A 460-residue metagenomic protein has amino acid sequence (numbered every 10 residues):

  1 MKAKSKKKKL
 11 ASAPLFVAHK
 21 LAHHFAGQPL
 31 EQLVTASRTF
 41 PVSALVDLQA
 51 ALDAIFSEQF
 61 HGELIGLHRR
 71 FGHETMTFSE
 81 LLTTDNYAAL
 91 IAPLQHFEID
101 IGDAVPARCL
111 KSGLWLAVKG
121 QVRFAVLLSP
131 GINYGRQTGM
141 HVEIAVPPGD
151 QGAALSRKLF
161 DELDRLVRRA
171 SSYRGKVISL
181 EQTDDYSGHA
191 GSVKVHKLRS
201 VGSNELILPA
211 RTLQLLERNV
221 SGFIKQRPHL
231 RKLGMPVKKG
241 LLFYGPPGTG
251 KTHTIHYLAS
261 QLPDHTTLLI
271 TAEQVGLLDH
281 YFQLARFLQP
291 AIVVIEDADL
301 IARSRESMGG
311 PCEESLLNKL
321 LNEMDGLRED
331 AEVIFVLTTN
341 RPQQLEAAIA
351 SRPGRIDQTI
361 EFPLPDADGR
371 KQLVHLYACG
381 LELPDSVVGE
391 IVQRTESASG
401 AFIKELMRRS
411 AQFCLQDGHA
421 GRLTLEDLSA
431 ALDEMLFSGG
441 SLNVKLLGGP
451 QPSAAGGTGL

Functional and structural regions predicted by a protein language model:
M1-K225, E273, S453-L460: AAA+ P-loop ATPase mechanoenzymes
F60, L64, R168-G175, P228 (+5 more regions): Residue-level signal for secondary-structure boundary elements
F78-L90, G102, K111, A190-L198 (+6 more regions): Short, charged low-complexity intrinsically disordered segments located at boundaries of structured domains
L159, L316-K319, L406: Hydrophobic alpha-helical membrane-association signature
A190-S192, K238, C312-L317, L423-S429: Glycine-rich, flexible loop segments associated with nucleotide phosphate handling
G202-I391: Walker A/P-loop NTP-binding motif of AAA+ ATPase domains
R352, A367-L460: C-terminal alpha-helical "lid" subdomain
